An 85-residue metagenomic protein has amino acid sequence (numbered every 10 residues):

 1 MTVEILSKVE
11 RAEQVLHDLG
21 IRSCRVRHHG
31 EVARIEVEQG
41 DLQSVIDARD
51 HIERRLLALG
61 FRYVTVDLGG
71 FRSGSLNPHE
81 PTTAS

Functional and structural regions predicted by a protein language model:
M1-S85: ATP/NTP-dependent adenylation/nucleotidyl-transfer catalytic domains that generate, transfer, or process NMP-activated
